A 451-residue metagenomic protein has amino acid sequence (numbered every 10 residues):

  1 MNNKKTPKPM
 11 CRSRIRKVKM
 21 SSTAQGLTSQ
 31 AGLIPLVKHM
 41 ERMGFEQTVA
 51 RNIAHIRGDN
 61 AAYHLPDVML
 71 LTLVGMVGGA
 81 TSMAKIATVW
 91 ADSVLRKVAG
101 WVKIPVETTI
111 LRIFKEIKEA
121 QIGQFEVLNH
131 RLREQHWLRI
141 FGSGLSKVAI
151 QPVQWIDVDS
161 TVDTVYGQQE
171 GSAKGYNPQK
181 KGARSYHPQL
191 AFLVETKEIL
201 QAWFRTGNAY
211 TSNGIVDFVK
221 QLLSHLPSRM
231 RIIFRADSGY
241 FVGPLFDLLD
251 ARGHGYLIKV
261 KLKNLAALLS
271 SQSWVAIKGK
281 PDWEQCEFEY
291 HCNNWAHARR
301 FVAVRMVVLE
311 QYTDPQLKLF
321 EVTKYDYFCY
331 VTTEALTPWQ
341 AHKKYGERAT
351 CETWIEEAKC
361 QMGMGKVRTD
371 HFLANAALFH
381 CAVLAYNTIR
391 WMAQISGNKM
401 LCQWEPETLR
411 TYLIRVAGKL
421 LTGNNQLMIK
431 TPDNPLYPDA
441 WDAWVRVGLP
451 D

Functional and structural regions predicted by a protein language model:
M1-A183, H187-H225, L249, M400 (+1 more regions): Dynamic "connector" segments at or just before major functional cores
N2-S22, G255-C360, G418, R446-D451: An anionic, glycine-rich sequence signature occurring as long contiguous blocks
H39, I86, V162, Q340-M392: Short amphipathic alpha-helical "interface-anchor" segments enriched in bulky aromatics
N52-N60, P338-Y345, Q361-A377, A393-E405 (+1 more regions): Short, solvent-exposed helix-loop connector elements
G167, V242-L248, A267-S271: A short acidic (Asp/Glu
P178-S185, A251-L265: Acidic, His- and aromatic-enriched active-site or binding-groove loops in soluble protein domains that engage sugars
P227, F246-G255: Short, surface-exposed basic-aromatic patches at helix termini and helix-loop junctions that form
R231-F241: Acidic/histidine-rich, metal-coordinating catalytic segments
